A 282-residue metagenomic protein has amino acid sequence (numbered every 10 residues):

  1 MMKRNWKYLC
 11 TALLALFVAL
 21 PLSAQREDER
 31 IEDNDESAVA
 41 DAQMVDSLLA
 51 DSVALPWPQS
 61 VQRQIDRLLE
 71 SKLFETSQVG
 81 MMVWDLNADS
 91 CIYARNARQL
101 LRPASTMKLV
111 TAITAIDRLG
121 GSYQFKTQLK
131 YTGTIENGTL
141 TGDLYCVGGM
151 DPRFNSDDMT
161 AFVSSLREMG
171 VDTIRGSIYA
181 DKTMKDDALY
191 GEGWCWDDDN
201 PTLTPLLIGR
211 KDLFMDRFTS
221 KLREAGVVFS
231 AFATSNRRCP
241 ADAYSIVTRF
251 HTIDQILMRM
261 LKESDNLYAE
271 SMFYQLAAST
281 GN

Functional and structural regions predicted by a protein language model:
M1-R30, S52: Bacterial Sec-dependent N-terminal signal peptides
E27-L86, C91-L100, S164-M169: Beta-lactamase-like hydrolase cores
S47-P56, A94-P103, L144-R153, V163 (+4 more regions): Second-shell loop/turn segments in exported
W57, V61-I65, T106, D158-F162 (+8 more regions): Stable alpha-helical elements in mature extracytoplasmic
D89, P103-G121, I178, R217-L222 (+1 more regions): Active-site SXXK
R118-T132, G226-S235: Short, well-structured active-site flanking segments
V147-P152, S156-L213: Polar, glycine-rich mid-to-C-terminal structural blocks that act as macromolecule-binding/assembly scaffolds
K211-N282: A small/polar active-site loop signature that marks catalytic segments
